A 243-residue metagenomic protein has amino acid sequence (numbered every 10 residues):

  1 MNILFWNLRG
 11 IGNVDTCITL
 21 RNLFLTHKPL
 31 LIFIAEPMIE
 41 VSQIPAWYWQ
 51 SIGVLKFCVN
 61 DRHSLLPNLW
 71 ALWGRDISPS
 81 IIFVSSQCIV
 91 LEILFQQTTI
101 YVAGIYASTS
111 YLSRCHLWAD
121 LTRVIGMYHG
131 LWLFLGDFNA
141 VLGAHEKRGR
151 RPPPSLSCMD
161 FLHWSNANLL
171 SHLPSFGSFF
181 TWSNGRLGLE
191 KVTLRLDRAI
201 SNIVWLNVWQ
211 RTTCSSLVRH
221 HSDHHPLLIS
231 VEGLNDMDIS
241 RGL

Functional and structural regions predicted by a protein language model:
M1-L243: A shared catalytic/ligand-binding motif for oxyanion handling
